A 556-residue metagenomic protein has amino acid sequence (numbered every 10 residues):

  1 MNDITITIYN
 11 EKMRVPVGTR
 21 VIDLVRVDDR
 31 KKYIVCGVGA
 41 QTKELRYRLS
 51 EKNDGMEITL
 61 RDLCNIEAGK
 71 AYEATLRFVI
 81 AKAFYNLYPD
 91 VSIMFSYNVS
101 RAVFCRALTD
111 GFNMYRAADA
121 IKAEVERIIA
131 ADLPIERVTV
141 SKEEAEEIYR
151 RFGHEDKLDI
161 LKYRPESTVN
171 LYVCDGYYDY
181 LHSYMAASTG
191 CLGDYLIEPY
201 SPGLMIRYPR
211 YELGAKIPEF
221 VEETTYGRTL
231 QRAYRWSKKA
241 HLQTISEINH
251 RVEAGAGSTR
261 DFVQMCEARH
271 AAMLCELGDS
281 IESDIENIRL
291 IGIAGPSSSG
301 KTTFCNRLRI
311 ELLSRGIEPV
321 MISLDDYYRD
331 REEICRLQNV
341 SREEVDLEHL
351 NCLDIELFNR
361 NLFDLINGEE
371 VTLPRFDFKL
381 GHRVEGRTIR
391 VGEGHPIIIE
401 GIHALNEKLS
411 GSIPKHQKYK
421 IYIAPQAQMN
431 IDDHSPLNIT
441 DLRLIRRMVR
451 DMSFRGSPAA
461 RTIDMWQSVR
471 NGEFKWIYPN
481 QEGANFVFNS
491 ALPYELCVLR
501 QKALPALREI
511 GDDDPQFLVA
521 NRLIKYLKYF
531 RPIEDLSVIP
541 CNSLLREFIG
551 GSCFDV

Functional and structural regions predicted by a protein language model:
I34-V35, S50-A71, A83, S92-A272 (+1 more regions): Auxiliary tRNA-acceptor-end handling modules of aminoacyl-tRNA synthetases
I291-I293: Hydrophobic anchor at the beta1->P-loop junction of P-loop NTPases
K301: Conserved lysine of the Walker
F304, L308: Hydrophobic positions on the alpha1 helix immediately C-terminal to the Walker A/P-loop
I310-V320: Post-Walker A helix-loop "phosphate-sensing" segment adjacent to the P-loop in P-loop NTPases
V320, R329, E333-F378: Conserved nucleotide-sensing/catalytic segment adjacent to the nucleotide-binding pocket in NTP-handling enzymes
L357-H416, T462-N480: Glycine-rich phosphate-binding loop used to anchor ATP phosphates in small-molecule kinases, encompassing both
E407, G411-V556: Conserved NTP phosphate-binding and transfer environment spanning the P-loop NTPase/kinase superfamily
